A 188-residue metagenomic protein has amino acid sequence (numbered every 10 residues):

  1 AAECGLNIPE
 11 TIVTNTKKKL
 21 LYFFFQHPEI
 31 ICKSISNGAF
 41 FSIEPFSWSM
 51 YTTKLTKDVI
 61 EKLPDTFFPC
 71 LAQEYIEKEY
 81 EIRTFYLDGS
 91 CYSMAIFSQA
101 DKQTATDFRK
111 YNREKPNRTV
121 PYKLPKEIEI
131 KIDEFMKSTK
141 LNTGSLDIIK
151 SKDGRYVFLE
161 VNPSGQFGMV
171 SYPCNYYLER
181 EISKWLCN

Functional and structural regions predicted by a protein language model:
A1-F40: A conserved helix-loop-beta module that forms one wall/lid of the active-site cleft in ATP-utilizing catalytic domains
C4-N7, S138-N142: Short secondary-structure junctions
V13, Y86-L87, K150: Generic beta-strand structural signal
F25-P121: Phosphate-binding site of ATP-dependent enzymes
C70, L141-G144: PAS/PAS-like sensory domains
T119-I130, E134-L141, K150-N188: C-terminal active-site "lid" helix and adjoining low-complexity regulatory extension at the edge of ATP-using catalytic
L146-I148: Hydrophobic residue at the +6 position relative to the catalytic HRD Asp in the kinase catalytic loop
